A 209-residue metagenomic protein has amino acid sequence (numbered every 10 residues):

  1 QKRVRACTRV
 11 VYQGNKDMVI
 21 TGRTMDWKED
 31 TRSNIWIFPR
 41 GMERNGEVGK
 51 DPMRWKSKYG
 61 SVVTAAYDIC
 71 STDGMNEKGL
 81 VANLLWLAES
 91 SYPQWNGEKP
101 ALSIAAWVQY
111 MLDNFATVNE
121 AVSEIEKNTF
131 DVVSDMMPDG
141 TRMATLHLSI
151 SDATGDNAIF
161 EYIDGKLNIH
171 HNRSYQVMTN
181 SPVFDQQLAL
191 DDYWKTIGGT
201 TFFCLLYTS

Functional and structural regions predicted by a protein language model:
K2-K99, K127-N128, V132, M136: A contiguous strand-loop segment
N34-I37, R44-V48, A106-Q109, R173-Q176 (+1 more regions): Glycine-rich loops and low-complexity Gly/Arg-rich segments that provide flexible linkers or classic glycine-based
E43-G49, T179-F203: A recognition module on extended beta-rich or small alphabeta surfaces enriched in W/G with H and D/E
E98-T129: Alpha/propeptide regions of enzymes that mature by internal proteolysis
V122, V133-G140: Surface-exposed patches in mature extracellular/periplasmic domains of secreted proteins
D139-D191: Extended amphipathic alpha-helical segments with heptad-repeat/coiled-coil character used for oligomerization, fusion
Y207-T208: Conserved small/polar residues in nucleotide/adenosyl-binding loops
